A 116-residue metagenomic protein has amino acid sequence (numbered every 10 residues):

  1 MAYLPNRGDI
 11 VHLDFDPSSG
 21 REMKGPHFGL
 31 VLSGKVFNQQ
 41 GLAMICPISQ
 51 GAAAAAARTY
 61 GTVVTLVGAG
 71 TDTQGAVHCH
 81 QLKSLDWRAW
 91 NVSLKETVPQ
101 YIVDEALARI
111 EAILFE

Functional and structural regions predicted by a protein language model:
M1-E116: Conserved functional hotspots at enzyme active or ligand-binding sites that engage polyanionic ligands
